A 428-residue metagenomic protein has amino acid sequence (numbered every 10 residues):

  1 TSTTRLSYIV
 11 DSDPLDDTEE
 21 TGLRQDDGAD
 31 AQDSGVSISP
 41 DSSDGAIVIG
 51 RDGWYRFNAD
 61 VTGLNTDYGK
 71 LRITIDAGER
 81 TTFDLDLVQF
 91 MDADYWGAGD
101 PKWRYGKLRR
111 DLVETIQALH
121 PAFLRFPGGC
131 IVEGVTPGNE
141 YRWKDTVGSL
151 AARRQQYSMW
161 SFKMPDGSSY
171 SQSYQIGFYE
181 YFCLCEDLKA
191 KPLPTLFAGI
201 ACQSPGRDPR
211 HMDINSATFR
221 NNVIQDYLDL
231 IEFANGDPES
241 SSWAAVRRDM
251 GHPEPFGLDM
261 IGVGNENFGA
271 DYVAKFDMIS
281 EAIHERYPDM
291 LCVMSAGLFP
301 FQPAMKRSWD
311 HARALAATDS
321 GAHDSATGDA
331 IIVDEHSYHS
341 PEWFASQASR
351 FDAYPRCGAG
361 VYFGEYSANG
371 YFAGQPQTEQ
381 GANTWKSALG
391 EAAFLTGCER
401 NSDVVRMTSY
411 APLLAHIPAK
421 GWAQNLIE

Functional and structural regions predicted by a protein language model:
T1, S7-I9, P14, D86-F197: Active-site-adjacent substrate/metal-binding segments within catalytic domains of carbohydrate-active enzymes
D13-Y68: Extracellular carbohydrate recognition and processing domains and analogous Trp-centered ligand-binding platforms
D27, V132-I176, P205-Q225, E232 (+1 more regions): Aromatic- and acidic-residue-enriched carbohydrate-binding clefts of CAZyme catalytic domains
R56-Q89, R247-M250: Extracellular beta-strand ligand-recognition surfaces/modules
F90-G106, A152-Q175, A198-I200, R207-N221 (+6 more regions): The substrate-binding groove and active-site-proximal loops of carbohydrate-active enzymes, especially glycoside
H120, L124, C185, L230 (+3 more regions): Conserved, mostly hydrophobic/aromatic
L184, S280-L291, D319-E428: Catalytic-core region of carbohydrate-active enzymes that cleave or remodel glycosidic bonds
N215-H339, A348: Hydrophobic, small-residue-rich alpha-helical packing segments that form membrane-like cores
